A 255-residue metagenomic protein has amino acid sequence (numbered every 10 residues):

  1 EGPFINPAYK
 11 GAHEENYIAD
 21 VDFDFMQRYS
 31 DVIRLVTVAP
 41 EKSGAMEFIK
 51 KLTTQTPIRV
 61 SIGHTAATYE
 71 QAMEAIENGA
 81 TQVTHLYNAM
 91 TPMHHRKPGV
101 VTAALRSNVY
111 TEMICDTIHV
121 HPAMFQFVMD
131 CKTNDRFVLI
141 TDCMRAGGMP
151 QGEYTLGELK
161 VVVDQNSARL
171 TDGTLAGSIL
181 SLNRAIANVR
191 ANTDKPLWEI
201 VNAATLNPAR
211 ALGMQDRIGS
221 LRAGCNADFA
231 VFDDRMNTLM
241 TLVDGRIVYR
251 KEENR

Functional and structural regions predicted by a protein language model:
E1-H13: Metal-cofactor-binding active-site regions of metalloenzymes
P3, Y87, M144, R235 (+1 more regions): Anionic group-transfer/hydrolysis microenvironments
A8, F23-Q151: Active-site core of metal-dependent hydrolases
E14-I18, T81-Q82: A glycine- and small-aliphatic-rich helix-loop capping segment at beta-alpha/alpha-beta transitions that lines
A19-F23, K42-M46, H94-P98, I118-P122 (+4 more regions): Electropositive phosphate-/nucleotide-binding environments in soluble metabolic enzymes
A103-M113, D130-V231: His/Asp/Glu-enriched, well-ordered alpha-helical/loop segment that forms or immediately abuts the divalent-metal
R210, S220-R255: C-terminal cap of metal-dependent C-N hydrolases
